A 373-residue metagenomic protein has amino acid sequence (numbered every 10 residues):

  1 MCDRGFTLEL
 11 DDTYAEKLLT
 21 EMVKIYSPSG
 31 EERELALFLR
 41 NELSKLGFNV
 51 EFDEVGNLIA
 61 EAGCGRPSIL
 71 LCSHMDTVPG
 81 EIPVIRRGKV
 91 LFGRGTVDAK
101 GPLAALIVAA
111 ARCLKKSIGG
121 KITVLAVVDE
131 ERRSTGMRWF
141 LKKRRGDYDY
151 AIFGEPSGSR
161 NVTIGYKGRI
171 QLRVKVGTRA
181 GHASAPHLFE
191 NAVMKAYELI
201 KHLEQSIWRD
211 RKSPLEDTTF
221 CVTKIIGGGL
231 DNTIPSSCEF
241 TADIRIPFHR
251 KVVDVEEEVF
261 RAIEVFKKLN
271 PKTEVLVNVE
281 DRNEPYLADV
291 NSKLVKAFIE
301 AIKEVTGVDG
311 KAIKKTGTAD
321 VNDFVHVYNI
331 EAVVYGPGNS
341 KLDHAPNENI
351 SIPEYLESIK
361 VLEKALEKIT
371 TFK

Functional and structural regions predicted by a protein language model:
M1-R4, L10-T13, E51, P156-S157 (+2 more regions): Metal-dependent amide/peptide-bond hydrolase catalytic core, centered on the "pita-bread" metallohydrolase fold
C2-L70, V78, S237-T241, V255-E258 (+1 more regions): N-terminal helical capping/dimerization or prosegment-like subdomains of hydrolases acting on amide or phosphate bonds
L39, L103-C113, F140, A196-L199 (+2 more regions): Buried hydrophobic packing segments
L46, L114-I118, R145, V265-K272 (+1 more regions): Short helix-capping segments at alpha-helix termini
R66-A126, I352, E357: Active-site metal-coordination/substrate-binding segment of hydrolases, especially metallo-dependent peptidases
S68-L70, L91, D149-F153, Q171-R173 (+1 more regions): Short glycine-aspartate micro-motif
C72-S73, L125-V127, A151-E155, K175-G177 (+1 more regions): Short beta-strand segments
A104-Q171: Acidic/histidine-rich catalytic neighborhood of metal-dependent amide-processing enzymes
